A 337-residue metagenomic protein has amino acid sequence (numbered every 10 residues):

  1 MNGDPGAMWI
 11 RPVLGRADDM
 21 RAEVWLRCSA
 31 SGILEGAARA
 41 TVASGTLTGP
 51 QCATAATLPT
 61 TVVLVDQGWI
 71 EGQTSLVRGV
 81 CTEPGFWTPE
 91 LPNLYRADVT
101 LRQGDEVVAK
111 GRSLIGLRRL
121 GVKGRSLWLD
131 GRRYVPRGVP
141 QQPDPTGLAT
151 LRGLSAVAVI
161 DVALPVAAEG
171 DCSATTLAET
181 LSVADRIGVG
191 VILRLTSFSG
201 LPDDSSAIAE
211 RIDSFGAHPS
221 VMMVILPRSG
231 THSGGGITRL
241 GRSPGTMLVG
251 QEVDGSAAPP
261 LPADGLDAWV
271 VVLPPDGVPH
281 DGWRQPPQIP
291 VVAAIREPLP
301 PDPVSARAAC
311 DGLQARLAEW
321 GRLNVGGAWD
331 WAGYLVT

Functional and structural regions predicted by a protein language model:
M1-T337: Secreted/periplasmic carbohydrate-active enzymes, especially glycoside hydrolases
